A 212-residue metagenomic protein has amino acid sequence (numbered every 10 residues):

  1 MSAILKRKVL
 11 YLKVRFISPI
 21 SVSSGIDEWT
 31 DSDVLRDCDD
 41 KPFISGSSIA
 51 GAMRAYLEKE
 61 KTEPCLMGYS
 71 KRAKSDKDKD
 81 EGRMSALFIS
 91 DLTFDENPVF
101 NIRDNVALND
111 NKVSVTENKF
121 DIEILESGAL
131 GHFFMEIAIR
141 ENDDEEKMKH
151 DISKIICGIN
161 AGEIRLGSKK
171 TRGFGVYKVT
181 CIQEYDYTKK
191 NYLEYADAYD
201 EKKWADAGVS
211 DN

Functional and structural regions predicted by a protein language model:
M1-N212: RNA-binding basic/glycine-rich loop and surface signature characteristic of RAMP-family CRISPR effectors
